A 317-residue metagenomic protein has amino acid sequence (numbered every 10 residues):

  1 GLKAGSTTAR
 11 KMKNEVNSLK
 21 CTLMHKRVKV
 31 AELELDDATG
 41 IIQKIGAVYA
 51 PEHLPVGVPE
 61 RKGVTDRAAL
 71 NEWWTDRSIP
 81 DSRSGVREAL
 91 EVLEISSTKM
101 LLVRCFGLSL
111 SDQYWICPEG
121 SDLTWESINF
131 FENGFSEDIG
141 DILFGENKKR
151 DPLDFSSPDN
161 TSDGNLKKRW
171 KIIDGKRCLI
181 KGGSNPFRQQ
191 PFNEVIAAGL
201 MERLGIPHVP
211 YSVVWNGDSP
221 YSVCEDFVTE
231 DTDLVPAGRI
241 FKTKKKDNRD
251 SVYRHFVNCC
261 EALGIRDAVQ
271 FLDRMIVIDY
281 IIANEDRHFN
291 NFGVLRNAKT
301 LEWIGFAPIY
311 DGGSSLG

Functional and structural regions predicted by a protein language model:
L2-V277, I281-A283, V294-G317: Phosphate/dinucleotide-binding and metal-coordinating scaffold of catalytic cores in nucleotide-dependent enzymes
H288, G293: Canonical protein kinase catalytic loop motif
